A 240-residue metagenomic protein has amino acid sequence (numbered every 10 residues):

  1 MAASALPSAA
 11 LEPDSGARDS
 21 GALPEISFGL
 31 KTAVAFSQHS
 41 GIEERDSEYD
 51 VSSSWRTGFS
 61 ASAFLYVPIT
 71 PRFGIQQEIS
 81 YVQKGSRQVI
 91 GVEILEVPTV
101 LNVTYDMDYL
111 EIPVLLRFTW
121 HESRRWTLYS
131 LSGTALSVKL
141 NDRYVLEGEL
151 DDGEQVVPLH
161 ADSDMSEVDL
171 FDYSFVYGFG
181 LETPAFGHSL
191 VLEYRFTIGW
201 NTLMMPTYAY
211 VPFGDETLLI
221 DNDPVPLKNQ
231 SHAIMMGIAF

Functional and structural regions predicted by a protein language model:
M1-S4: Bacterial N-terminal signal peptides
L6-S62, A239: Short glycine/proline- and aromatic-enriched beta-strand/turn motifs that initiate or cap beta-hairpins
G16, A22, I26, V34-S40 (+2 more regions): Gram-negative (and chloroplast) outer-membrane scaffold detector with strong preference for beta-barrel transmembrane
L23, V34, T183-G187, L227-N229 (+1 more regions): A generic beta-sheet turn/junction motif
Q38-R56, Q83-L110, S137-D172, T202-P212 (+1 more regions): Extracellular/periplasm-exposed beta-strand and loop segments of Gram-negative cell-envelope proteins, dominated by
F171-P184, S189-V191: Conserved C-terminal beta-signal and adjacent last beta-strands/turns of outer-membrane beta-barrel proteins
S189-R195, I234-G237: Conserved active-site loop/cleft motifs that coordinate metal ions or position small ligands
T197-G199: Glycine-rich beta-alpha junction loops
